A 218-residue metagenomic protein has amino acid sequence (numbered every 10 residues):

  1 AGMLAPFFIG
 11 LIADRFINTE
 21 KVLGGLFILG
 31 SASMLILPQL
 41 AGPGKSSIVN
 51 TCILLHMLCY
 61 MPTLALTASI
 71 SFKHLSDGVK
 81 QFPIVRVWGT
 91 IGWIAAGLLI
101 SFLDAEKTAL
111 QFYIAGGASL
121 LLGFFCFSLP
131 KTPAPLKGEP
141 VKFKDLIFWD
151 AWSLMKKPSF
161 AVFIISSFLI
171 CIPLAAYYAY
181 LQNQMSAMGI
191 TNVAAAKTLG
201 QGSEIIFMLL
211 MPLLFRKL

Functional and structural regions predicted by a protein language model:
A1, K80-T90, L110-Y113, S186-S203: Loop-to-transmembrane helix entry
A1-M3, S159-T198: Helix-loop boundary and gating motifs at the non-cytosolic
G2-F7, W93-I94, Q201-L209: Residue-level signature of mid-helix packing/kink "hotspots" within the transmembrane helices of 12-pass Major
A5-N18, L103-D104, F207-L218: Helix-to-loop junctions at the C-terminal end of transmembrane segments in multipass secondary transporters
G24, I28-P43: C-terminal ends and interior cores of transmembrane alpha-helices in multi-pass membrane transporters/permeases
S31, A96, Q111-S128: Symmetry-related core transmembrane helices of the 12-TM Major Facilitator Superfamily/SLC fold
S33, K45-L66, I70, F168: Hydrophobic core of transmembrane alpha-helices in multi-pass small-molecule transporters, especially MFS/SLC-type
L129-I165: Juxtamembrane intracellular "pre-TM" segments in multi-pass secondary transporters
